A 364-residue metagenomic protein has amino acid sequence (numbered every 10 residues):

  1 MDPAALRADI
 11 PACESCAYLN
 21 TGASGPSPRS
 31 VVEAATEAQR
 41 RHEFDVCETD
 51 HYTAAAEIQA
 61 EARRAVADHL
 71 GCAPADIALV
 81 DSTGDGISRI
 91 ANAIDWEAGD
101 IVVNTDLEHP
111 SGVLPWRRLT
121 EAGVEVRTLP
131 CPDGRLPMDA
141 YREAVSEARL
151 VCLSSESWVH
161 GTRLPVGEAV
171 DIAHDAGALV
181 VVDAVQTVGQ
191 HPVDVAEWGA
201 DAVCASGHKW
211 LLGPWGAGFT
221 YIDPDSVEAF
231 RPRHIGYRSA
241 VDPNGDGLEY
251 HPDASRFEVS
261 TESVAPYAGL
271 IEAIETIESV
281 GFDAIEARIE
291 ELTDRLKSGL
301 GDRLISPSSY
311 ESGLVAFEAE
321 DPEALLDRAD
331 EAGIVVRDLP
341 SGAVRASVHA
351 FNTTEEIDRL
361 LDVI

Functional and structural regions predicted by a protein language model:
M1-I364: Pyridoxal 5′-phosphate
